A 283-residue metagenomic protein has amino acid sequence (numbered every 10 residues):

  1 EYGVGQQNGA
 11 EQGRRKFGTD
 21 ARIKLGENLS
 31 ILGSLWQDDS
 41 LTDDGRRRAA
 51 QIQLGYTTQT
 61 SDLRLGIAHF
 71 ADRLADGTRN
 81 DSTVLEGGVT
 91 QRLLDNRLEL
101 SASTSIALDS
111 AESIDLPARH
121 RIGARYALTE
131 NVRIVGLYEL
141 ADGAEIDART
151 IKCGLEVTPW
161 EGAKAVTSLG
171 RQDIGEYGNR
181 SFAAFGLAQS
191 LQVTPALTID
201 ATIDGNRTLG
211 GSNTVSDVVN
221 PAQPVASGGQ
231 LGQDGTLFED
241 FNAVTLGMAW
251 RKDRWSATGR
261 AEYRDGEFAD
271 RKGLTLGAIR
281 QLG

Functional and structural regions predicted by a protein language model:
E1-G283: Gram-negative and organellar
